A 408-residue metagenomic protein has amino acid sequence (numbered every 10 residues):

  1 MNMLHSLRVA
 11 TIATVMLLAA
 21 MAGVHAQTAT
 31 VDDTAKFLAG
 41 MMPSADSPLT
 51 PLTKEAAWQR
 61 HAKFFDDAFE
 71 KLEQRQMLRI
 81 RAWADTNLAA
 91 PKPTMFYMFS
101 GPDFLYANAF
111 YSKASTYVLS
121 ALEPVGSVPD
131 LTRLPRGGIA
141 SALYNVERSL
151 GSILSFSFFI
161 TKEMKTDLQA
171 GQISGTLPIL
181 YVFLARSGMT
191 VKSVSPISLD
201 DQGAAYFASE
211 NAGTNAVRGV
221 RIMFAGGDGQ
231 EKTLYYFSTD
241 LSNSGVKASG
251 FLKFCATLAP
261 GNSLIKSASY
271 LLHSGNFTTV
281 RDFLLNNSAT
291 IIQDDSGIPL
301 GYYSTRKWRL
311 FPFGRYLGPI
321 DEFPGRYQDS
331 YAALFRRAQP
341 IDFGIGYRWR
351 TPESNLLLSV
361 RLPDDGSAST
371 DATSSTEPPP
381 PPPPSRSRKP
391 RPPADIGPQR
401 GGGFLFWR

Functional and structural regions predicted by a protein language model:
N2-T11: Bacterial N-terminal signal peptides that target proteins for export
A10-A20: Bacterial N-terminal signal peptides
M21-A26: Sec/Tat signal peptide C-region and signal peptidase I cleavage site
Q27-S152, L234-R408: Non-globular targeting/processing and membrane-anchoring segments
A84-N87, L184-G188: Sec/Tat-exported extracytoplasmic proteins
S100-Y111, V118, F156-P178: Short, thiol/selenol-centered motifs that function as redox-active sites or metal-ligating centers
S152-S174, A185-N287: Mature extracytoplasmic/lumenal regions of exported proteins
Y181: Sequence context surrounding c-type heme c attachment/ligation sites in exported
